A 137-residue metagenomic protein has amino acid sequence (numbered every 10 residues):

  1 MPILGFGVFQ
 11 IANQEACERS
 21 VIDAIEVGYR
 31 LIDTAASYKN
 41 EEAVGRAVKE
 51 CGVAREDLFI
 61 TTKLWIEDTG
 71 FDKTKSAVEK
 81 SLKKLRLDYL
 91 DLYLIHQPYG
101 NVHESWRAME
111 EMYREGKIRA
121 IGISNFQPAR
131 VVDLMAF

Functional and structural regions predicted by a protein language model:
M1-G5, R30-L31, D57-K63, Y89-L94 (+1 more regions): Structural preference for beta-strand elements that scaffold enzyme active sites
M1-L58: N-terminal binding-site loop/beta-alpha segment at the start of enzyme catalytic domains that lines or forms
Q10, A36, L64-I66, Q97: Structured beta->alpha junctions
A12, T69-F137: Glycine/proline-rich, positively charged, aromatic-decorated active-site loop/lid region on the catalytic face
I22, E42-R46, T62, S76-E79 (+1 more regions): N-terminal, well-ordered alpha-helical segments
G28, R46-A47, A54, I66 (+2 more regions): Charge-rich, low-complexity amphipathic helices in intrinsically disordered tails/linkers adjacent to domains
S37, T61, F126: Residue-level "edge-of-site" marker
E41-E42, D68-G70: Short active-site-adjacent helix-start/loop capping segments
